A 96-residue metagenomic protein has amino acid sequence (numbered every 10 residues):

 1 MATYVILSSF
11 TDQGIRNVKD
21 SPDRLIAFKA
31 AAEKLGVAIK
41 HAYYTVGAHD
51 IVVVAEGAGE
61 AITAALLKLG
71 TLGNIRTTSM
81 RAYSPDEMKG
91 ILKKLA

Functional and structural regions predicted by a protein language model:
M1-A96: A compositional/biophysical signature of low hydrophobicity enriched in polar/charged and small residues
